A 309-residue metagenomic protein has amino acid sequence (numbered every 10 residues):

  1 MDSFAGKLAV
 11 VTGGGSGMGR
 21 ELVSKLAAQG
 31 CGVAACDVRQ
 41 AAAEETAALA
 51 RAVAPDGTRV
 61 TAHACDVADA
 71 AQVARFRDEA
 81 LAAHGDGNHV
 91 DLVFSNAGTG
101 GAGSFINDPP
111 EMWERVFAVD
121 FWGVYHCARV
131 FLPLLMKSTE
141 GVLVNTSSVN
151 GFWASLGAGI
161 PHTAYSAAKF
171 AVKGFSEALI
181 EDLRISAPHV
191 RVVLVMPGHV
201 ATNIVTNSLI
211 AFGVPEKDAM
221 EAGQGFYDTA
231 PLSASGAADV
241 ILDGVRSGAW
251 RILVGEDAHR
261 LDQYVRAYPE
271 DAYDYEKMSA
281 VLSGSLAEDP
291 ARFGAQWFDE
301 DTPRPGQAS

Functional and structural regions predicted by a protein language model:
D2-A34: Canonical Rossmann dinucleotide-binding motif of NAD(H)/NADP(H)-dependent dehydrogenases/reductases, specifically
Q29-E45: Conserved glycine-rich Rossmann-like NAD(P)H-binding loop of the short-chain dehydrogenase/reductase
Q40-A41, A64-F76, P110: The beta1-alpha1 cofactor-binding region of Rossmann-like NAD(H)/NADP(H)-dependent oxidoreductases
S104-F105, M112-E114: Substrate-binding pocket helix/loop in short-chain dehydrogenase/reductase
A128, A164, A168: Active-site helix of classical SDR
S148: Residue(s) in the substrate-gating loop at a strand-loop-helix junction that position the organic substrate next
I185-D257: SDR active-site lid
